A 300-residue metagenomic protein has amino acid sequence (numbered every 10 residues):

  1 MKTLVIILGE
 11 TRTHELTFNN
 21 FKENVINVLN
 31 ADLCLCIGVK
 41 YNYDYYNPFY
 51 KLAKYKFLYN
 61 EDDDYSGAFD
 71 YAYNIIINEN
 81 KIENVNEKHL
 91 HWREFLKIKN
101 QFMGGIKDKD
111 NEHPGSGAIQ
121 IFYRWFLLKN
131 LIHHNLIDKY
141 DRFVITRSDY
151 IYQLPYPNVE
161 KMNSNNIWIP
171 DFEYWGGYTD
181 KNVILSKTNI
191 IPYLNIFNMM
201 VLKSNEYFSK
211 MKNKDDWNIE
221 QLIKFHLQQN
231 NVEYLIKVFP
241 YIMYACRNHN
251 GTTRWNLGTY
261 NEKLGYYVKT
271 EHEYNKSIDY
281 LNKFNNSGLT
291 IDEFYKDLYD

Functional and structural regions predicted by a protein language model:
M1-D300: ER/Golgi luminal nucleotide-sugar-dependent glycosyltransferases, focusing on the catalytic module
